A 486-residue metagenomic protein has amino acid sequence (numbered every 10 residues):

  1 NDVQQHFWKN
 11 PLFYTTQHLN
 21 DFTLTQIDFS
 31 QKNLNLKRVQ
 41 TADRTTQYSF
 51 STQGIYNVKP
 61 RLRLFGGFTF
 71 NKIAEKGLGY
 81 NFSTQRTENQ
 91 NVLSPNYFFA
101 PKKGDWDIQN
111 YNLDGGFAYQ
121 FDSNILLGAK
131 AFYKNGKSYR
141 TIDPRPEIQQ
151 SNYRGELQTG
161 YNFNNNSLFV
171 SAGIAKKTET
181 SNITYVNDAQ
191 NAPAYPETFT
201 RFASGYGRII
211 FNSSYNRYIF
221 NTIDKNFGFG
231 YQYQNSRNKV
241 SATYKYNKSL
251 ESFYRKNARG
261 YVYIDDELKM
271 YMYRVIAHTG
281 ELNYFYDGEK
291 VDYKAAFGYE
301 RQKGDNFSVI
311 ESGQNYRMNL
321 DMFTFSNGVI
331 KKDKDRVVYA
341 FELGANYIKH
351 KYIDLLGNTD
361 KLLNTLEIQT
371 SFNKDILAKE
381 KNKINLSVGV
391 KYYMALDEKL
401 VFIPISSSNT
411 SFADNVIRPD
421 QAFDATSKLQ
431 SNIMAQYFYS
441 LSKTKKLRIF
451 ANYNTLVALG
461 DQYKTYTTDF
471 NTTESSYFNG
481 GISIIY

Functional and structural regions predicted by a protein language model:
T25-Q31, G66-K72, A129-N135, V170-K176 (+7 more regions): Transmembrane beta-barrel strands of outer-membrane/channel proteins
N35-T41, G77-S83, S138-P146, S181-N187 (+6 more regions): Outer-membrane beta-barrel translocator domains and adjoining extracellular loop/strand segments of Gram-negative
T41-T46, G104-D107, R145-Q149, R217-I223 (+5 more regions): Replace "Gram-negative outer membrane beta-barrel proteins" with "bacterial and organellar outer membrane beta-barrel
T41-Y48, G104-D122, G128-F132, I148 (+7 more regions): Outer-membrane beta-barrel transmembrane strands
T52-Y56, L113-Y119, G155-Y161, I174 (+8 more regions): Residues on the lipid-exposed face of transmembrane beta-strands in outer-membrane beta-barrel proteins
N57-R61, Q120-N124, N162-N164, Q234-N238 (+4 more regions): Outer-membrane beta-barrel channels and translocator barrels
F163-N165, T473-Y486: Outer-membrane beta-barrel "beta-signal"
A203-K349: Long, internal scaffold/assembly segments composed of regular secondary structure
